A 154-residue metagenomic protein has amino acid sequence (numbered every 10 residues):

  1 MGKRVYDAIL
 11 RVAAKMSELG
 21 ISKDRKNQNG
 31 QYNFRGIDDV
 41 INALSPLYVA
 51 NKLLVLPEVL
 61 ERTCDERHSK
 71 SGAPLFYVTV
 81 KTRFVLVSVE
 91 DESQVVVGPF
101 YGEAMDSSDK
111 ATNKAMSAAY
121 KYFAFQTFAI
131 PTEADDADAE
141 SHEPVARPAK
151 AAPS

Functional and structural regions predicted by a protein language model:
M1-S154: Polyanion-binding surfaces on beta-sheet-dominated domains and ring/shell assemblies
